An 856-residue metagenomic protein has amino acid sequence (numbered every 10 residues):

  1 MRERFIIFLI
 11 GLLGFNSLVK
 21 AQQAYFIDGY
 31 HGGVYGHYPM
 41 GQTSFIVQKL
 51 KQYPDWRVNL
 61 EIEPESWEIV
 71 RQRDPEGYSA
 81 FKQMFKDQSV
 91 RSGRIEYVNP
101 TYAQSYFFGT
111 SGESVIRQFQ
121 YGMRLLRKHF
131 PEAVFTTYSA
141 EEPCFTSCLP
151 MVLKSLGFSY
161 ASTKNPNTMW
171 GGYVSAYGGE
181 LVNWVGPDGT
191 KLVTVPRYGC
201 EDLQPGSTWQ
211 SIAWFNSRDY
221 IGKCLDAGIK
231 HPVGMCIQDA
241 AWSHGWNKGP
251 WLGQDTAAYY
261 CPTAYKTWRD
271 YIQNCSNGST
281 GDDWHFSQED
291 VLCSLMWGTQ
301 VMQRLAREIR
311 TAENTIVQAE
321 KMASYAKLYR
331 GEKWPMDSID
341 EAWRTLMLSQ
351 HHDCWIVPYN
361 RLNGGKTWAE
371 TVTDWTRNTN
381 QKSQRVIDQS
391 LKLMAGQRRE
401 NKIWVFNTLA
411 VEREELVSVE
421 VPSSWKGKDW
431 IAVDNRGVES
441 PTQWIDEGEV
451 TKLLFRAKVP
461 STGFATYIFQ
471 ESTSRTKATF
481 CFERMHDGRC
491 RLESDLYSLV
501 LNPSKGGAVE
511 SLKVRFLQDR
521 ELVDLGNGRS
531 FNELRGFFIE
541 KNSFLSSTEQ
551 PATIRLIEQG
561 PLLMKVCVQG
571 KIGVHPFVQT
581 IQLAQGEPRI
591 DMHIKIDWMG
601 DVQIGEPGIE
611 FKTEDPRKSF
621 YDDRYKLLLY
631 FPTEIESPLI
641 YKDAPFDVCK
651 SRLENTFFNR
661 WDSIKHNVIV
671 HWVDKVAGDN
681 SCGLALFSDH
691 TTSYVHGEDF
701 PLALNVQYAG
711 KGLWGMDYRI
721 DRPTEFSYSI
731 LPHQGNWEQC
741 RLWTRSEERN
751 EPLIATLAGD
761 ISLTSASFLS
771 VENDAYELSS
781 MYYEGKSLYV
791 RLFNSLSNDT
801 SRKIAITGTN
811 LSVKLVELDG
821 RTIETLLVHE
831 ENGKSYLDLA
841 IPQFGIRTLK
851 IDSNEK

Functional and structural regions predicted by a protein language model:
M1-R4: Positively charged n-region of N-terminal signal peptides that target proteins for export
I7-N16: Bacterial N-terminal signal peptides
L9, L149-V152, D388, K392-K856: C-terminal (or distal) subdomains of carbohydrate-active enzymes
A21-R117, L126-K128, L156-S159, W297 (+1 more regions): N-terminal catalytic cores of secreted or lumenal carbohydrate-active enzymes
Q23-V34, G178-Q397, T408, N435 (+5 more regions): Active-site and substrate-binding clefts of carbohydrate-active enzymes
Y106-K128, Y198-C224, M564: Alpha-helical scaffold elements lining the catalytic groove of polysaccharide deacetylases
V115-C148, V152-S155, N216-C236: CE4/NodB-like, metal-dependent polysaccharide N-deacetylase domain that modifies extracellular/periplasmic N-acetylated
F130-A176, S243-W251: Catalytic domains of cell-wall/extracellular-matrix polysaccharide-remodeling enzymes, centered on de-N-acetylation
